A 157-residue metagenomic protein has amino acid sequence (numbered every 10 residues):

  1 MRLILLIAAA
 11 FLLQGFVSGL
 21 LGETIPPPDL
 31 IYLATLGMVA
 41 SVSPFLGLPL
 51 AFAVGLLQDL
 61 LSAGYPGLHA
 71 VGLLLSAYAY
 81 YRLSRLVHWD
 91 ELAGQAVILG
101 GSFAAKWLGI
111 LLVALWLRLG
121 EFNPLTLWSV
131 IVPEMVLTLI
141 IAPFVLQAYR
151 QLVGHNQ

Functional and structural regions predicted by a protein language model:
M1-Q157: Terminal, non-globular segments
